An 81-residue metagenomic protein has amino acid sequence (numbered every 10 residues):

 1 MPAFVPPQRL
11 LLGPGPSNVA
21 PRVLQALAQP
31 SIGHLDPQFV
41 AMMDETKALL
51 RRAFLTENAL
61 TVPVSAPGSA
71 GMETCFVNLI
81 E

Functional and structural regions predicted by a protein language model:
M1-H34: N-terminal "arm"/small-domain region of PLP-dependent enzymes with the aminotransferase-like
P6-Q8, E57-A59, E81: Short coil/turn connectors at secondary-structure junctions
P14-P16, S69-M72: Gly/Ser/Thr-rich helix-start
P21, E73-T74: Alpha-helical elements of the RecA-like P-loop NTPase motor core of helicases
A26-G71: Conserved N-terminal alpha-helix of the aminotransferase class I/II PLP-enzyme fold
T74-E81: Glycine-rich loop at the start of a catalytic domain that most often binds anionic cofactors/ligands
